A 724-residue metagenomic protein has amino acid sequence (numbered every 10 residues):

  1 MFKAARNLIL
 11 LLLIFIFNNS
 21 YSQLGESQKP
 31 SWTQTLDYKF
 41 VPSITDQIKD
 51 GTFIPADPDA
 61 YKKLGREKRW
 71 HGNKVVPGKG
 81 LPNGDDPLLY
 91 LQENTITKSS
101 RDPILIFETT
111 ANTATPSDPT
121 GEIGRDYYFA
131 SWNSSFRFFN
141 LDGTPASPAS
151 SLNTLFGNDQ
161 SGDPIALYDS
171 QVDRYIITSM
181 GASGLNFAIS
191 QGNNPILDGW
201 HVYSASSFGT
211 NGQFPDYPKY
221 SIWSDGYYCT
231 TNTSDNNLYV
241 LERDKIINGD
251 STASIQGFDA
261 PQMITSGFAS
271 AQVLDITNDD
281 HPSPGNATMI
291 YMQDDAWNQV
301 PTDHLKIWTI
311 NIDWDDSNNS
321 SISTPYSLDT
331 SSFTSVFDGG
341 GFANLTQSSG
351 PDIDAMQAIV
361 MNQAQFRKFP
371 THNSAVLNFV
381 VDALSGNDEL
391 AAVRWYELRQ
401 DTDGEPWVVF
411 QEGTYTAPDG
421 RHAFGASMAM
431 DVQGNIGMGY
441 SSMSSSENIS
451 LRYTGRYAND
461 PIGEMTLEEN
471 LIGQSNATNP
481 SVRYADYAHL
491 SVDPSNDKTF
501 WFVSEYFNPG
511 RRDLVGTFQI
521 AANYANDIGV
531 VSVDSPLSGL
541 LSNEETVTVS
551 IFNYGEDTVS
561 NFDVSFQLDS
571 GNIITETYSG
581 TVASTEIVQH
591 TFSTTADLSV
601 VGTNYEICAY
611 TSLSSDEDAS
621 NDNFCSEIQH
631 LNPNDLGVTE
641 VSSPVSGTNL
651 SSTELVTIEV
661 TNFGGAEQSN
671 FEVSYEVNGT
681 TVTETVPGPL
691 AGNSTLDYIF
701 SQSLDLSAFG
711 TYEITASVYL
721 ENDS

Functional and structural regions predicted by a protein language model:
M1-E26, C608: Bacterial Sec-dependent N-terminal signal peptides
K3, Q28-T33, P42-K63, D142-T144 (+8 more regions): Polar/charged alpha-helical tracts
A5, I9, N211-G212, V531: Intrinsically disordered, low-complexity Ser/Thr/Pro-rich tracts
L8, L12, N19, S234 (+7 more regions): Short secondary-structure junctions and interdomain/linker hinges
L13, N112, G157, Y168 (+15 more regions): Sterically constrained small-residue positions within well-ordered secondary structures of folded domains
N18, A391, I449, K498 (+5 more regions): Residue-level signal for beta-strand positions within conserved beta-sheet cores that form or flank
Q23-N523: C-terminal PAP-associated
N523-S724: Extracellular/luminal regions of secreted and cell-surface proteins that mediate adhesion/ECM remodeling
